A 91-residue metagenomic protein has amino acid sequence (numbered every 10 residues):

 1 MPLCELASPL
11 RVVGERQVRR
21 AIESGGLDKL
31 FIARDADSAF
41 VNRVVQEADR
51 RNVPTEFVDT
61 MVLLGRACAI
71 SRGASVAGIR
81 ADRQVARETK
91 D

Functional and structural regions predicted by a protein language model:
M1-D28, D37-F40: Ribosome large-subunit tunnel/peptidyl-transferase-proximal elements
E15, R34-D35, I79-A81: Fold-independent oxyanion-binding glycine-rich loops and adjacent beta-strand/coil segments at enzyme active sites
R19-S24, Q46, C68-A69: Short secondary-structure boundary/capping segments within folded domains
G25, A48-R50, R72-A74: Short connector loops at helix/strand junctions that flank enzyme active sites, especially segments positioning acidic
D28-R66: Amphipathic, hydrophobic secondary-structure cores in small proteins
F57, V62-D91: C-terminal structural segments of small proteins and small subunits
